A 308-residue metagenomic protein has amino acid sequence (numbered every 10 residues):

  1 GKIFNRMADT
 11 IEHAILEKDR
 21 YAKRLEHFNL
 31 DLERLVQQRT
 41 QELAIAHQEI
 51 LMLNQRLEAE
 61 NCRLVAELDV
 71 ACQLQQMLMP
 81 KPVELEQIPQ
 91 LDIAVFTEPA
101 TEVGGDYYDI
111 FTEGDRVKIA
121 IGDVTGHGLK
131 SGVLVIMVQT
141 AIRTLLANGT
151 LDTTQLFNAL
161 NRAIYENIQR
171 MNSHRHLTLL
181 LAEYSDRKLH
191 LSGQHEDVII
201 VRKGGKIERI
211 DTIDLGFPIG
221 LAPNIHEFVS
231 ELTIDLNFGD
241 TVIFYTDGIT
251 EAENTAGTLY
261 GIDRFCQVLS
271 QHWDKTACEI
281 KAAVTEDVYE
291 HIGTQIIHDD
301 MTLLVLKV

Functional and structural regions predicted by a protein language model:
K2, H27, V133, M137 (+5 more regions): Generic alpha-helical secondary structure signal
K2, R6, L30, Q73 (+4 more regions): Generic recognition of well-ordered alpha-helical segments within structured catalytic/regulatory domains
K2, R6-A66, Q73: Amphipathic alpha-helical coiled-coil "transmission" helices that mediate dimerization and conformational coupling
I3-A14, T140-N148, A252: Signal-transmission/dimerization alpha-helices at domain junctions
F4-I11, L134, V138, D247 (+1 more regions): Interdomain signal-transducing alpha-helices
D31, V124-T125, G248-I249: PAS/PAC or PAS-like capping segment
A44, Q48-I243, Q295-V308: … and, occasionally, acidic/histidine-rich disordered N-termini of signaling adaptors
L180, L232-F244, I249-V308: C-terminal catalytic subdomain
